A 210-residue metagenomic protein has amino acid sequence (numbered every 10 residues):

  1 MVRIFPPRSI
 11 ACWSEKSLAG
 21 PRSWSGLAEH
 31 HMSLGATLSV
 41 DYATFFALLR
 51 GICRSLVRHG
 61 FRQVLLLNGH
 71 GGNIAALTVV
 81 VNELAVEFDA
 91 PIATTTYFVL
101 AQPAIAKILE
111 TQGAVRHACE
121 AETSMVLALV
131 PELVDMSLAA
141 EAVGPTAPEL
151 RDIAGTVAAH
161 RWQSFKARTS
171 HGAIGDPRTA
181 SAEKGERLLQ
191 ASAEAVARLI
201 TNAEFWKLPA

Functional and structural regions predicted by a protein language model:
M1-L65, G71-A210: Extended, histidine- and acidic-residue-enriched regions that form the cofactor-binding/catalytic faces
